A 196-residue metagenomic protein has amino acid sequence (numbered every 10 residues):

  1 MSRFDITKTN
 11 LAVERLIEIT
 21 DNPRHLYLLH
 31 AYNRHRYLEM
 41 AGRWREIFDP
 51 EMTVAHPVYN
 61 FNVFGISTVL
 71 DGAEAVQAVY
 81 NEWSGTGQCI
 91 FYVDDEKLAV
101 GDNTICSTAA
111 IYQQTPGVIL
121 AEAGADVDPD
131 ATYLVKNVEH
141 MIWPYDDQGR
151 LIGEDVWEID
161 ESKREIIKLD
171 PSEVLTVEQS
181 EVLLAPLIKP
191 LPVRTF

Functional and structural regions predicted by a protein language model:
M1-E46, P50, V54, P190 (+1 more regions): Short, low-complexity N-terminal intrinsically disordered segments enriched in polar/charged residues
S2-E14, D130-A131, V135, R150-F196: Low-complexity, intrinsically disordered terminal/linker segments enriched in charged and Gly/Pro repeats
Y27, A41-A121: A solvent-exposed, acidic/Ser-Thr-rich amphipathic alpha-helical stretch
I47-F48, C106-T108, P144, I152-W157: A structural signal for short, well-ordered beta-strand segments and their strand-loop junctions that often border
V93-L98, V138-P144, W157: Hydrophobic/aromatic beta-strand elements that line small-molecule binding cavities or substrate pockets in beta-rich
Q113-T115, W143-D147, I159: Beta-strand elements of well-folded, non-transmembrane domains
Q114, K136-E139: Extracellular/periplasm-exposed beta-strand and loop segments of Gram-negative cell-envelope proteins, dominated by
I119-P129: Short, surface-exposed loop/helix-turn segments at secondary-structure junctions that function as lids/hinges flanking
